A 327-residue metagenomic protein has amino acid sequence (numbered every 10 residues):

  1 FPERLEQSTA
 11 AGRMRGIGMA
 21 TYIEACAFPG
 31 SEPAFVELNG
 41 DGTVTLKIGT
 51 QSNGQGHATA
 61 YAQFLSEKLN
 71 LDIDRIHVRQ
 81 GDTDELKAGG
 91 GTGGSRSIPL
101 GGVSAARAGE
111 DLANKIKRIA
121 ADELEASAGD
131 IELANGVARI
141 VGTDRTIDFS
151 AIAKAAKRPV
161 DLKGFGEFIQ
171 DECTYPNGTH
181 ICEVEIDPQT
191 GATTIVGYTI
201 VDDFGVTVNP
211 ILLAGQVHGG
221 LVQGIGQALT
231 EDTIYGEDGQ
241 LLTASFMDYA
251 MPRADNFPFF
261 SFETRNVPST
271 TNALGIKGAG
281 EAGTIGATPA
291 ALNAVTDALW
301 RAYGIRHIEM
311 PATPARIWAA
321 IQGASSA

Functional and structural regions predicted by a protein language model:
F1-A327: Cofactor-binding beta-sheet edge motifs in enzyme active sites
